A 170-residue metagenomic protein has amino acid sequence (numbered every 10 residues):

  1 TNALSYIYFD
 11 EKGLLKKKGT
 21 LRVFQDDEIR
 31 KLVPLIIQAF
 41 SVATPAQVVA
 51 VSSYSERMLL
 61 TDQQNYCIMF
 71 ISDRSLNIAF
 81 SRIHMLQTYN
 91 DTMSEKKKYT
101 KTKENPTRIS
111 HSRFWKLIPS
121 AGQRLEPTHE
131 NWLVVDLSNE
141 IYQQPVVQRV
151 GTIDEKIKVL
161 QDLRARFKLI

Functional and structural regions predicted by a protein language model:
T1-A3, L76, M85: Primarily extracytoplasmic ectodomains and periplasmic/lumenal surface modules that are beta-strand-rich
T1-P45, A50, V159, L169-I170: N-terminal Sec/ER secretory leader and immediately downstream segment of secreted/extracellular precursors
Q47, Q63-C67, S72-L76, H111-R113 (+1 more regions): Envelope-exposed proteins and targeting segments
S52-R57, N65-C67, R74, F80-H84 (+3 more regions): A mature extracytoplasmic/lumenal domain signature
I83-K158: Polybasic, proline/glycine-rich intrinsically disordered low-complexity segments
T152-I170: Alpha-helical, heptad-rich or low-complexity scaffold/stalk segments that mediate oligomerization or tethering
